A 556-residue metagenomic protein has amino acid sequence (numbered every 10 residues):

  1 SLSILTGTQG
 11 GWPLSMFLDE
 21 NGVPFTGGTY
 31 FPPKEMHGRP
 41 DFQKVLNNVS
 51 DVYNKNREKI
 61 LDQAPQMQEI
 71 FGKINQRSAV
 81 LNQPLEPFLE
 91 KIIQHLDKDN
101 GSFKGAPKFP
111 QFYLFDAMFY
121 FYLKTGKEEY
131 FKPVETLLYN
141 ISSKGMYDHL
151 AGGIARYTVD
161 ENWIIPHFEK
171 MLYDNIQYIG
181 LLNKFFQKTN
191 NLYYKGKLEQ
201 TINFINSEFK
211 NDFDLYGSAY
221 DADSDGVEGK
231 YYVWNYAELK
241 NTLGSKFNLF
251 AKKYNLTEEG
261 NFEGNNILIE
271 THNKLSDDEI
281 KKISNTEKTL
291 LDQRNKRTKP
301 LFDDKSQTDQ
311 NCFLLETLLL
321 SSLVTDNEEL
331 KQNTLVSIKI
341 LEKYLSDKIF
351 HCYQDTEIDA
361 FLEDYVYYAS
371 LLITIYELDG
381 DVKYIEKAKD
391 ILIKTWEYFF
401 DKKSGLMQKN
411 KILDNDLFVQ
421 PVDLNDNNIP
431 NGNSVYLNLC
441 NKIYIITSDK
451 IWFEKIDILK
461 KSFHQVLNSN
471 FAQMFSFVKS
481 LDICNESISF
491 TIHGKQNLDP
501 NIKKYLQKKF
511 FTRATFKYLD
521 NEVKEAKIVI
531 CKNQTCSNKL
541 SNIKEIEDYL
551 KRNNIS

Functional and structural regions predicted by a protein language model:
S1-V324, K460-S556: Replace the tail clause
P110-Y113, Y130, H167-K170, D174-Q177 (+12 more regions): Structural signature of alpha-solenoid helical repeat junctions
F121-T125, F185-Y193, S321-E328, I375-V382 (+1 more regions): Inter-helical turn/loop segments and adjacent helix faces that build the functional surface of alpha-helical bundle
S207-K210, S346, F350-V366, I373-L519 (+1 more regions): Long, polar/charge-rich, low-hydrophobicity segments
S306-C312, T317-L335, K339-Y384: Long, K/E/R/D-enriched contiguous segments that form extended
